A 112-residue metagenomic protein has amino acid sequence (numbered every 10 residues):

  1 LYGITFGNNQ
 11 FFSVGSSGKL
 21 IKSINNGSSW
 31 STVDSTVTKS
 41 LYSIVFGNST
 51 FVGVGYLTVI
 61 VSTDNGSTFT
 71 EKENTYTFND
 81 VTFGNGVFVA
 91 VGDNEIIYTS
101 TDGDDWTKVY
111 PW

Functional and structural regions predicted by a protein language model:
L1-W112: Residue-level hotspots at or immediately adjacent to binding/recognition sites across diverse folds
